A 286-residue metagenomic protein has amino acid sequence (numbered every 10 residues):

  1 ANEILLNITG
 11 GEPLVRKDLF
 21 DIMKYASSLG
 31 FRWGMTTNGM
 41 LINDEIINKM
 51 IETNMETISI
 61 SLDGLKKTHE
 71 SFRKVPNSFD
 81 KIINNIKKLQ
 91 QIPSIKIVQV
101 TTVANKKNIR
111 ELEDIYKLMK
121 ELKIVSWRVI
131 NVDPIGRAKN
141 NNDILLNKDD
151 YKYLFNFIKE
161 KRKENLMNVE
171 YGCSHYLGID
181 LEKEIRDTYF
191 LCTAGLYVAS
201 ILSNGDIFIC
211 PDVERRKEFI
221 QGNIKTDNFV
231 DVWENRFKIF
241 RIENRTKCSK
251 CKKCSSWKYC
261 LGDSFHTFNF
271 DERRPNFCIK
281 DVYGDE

Functional and structural regions predicted by a protein language model:
A1-G10, K238, I242-E243, F277-E286: Short Fe-S-cluster ligation motifs
A1-P134, N141-N147: Radical SAM/AdoMet-radical enzyme domain recognition
Q91-P93, K148-K183, D206-I207, P211-L261: C-terminal accessory region of radical SAM enzymes
K120-E121, V125, N140-M167, T188 (+2 more regions): A structural motif corresponding to the C-terminal lobe/cap of the Radical SAM core domain
L181-C192: Short, basic/aromatic recognition patches
C192-L196, E218: Short, small/polar residue-rich loop motifs at catalytic or cofactor-binding pockets
I201-N204: Short, acidic, Ser/Thr-enriched surface-loop or helix-capping motifs
R245-E286: Cysteine-cluster motifs in flexible loop/terminal segments that predominantly coordinate metals
